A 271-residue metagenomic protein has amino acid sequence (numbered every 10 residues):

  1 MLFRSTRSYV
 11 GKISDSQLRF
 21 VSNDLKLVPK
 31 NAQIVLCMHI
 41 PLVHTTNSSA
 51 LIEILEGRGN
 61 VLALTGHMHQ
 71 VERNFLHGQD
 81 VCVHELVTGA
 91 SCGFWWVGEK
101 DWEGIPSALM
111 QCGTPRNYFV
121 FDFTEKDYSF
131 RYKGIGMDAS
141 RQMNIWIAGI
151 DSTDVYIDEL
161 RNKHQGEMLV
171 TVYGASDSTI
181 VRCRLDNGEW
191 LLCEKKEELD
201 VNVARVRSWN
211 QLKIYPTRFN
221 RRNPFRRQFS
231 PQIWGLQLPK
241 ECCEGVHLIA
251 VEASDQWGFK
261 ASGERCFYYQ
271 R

Functional and structural regions predicted by a protein language model:
M1-L2: Short, small-residue-biased leader/transition segments that mark boundaries at the very start of proteins
T6-L86, N117, G166: His/acidic metal-ligating clusters that form di-metal
S14-Q17, L185-N187, H247: Secondary-structure boundary/capping motif
V71, P115-F119, N220-N223: Short small/polar-residue motifs
V83-G174, T179-R184, G235-K240, H247-E264: Binuclear metal-dependent phosphoesterase catalytic core
C183, G188-V203, N223-R226: Short, surface-exposed loop motifs enriched in S/T, G, D/E and P with embedded aromatic residues
D200-Q237: Aromatic sugar-binding surface patches on proteins that engage polysaccharides or sugar-phosphate polymers
C266-R271: Short beta-strand edge segments in extracellular beta-sheet folds
